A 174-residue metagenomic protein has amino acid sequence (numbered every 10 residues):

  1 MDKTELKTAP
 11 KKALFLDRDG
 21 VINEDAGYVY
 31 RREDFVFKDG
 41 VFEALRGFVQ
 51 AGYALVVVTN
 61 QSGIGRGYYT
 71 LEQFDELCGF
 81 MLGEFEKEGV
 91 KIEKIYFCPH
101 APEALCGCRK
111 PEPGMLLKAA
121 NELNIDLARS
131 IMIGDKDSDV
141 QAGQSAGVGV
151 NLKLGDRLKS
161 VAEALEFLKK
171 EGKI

Functional and structural regions predicted by a protein language model:
D2-A54: Active-site neighborhood of HAD-like aspartate-dependent phosphohydrolases
D2-K12, E72, E76-E93, A101-M132 (+1 more regions): Asp-based, Mg2+/Mn2+-dependent phosphohydrolase catalytic module
L16, N23, G63, S130 (+1 more regions): Short glycine- and Lys/Arg-enriched binding-loop motifs that mark or flank ligand-binding interfaces
L16-R18, T59, G134-D135: Active-site flanking residues adjacent to catalytic metal/cofactor-binding acidic residues
R18, R31-R32, R46, R66 (+3 more regions): Arginine residue identity/basic-tract feature
V21-D25, N60-S62, K94-F97, K118-A120: A short alpha-helix capping/helix-coil boundary motif
I22-D39, I64-Q73, V90, H100-G107: Metal-dependent phosphoesterase signature
V41, L45-C78, K94-A101, G143: Substrate-recognition element of Asp-dependent hydrolases with the DxDx(T/V) motif
